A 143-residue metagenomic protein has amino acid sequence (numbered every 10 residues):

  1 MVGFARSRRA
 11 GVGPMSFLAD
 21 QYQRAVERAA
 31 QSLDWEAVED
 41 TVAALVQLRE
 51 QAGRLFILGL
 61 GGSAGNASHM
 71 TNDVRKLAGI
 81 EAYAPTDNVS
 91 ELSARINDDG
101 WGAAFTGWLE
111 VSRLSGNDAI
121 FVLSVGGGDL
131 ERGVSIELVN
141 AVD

Functional and structural regions predicted by a protein language model:
V2-L33: Generic N-terminal amphipathic, Lys/Arg-enriched alpha-helix
A19, V38-T41, A67, L138: Hydrophobic packing residues in well-ordered alpha-helices of helical domains and bundles
A25-L33, L48, D73, L77 (+1 more regions): Change "in soluble alpha/beta enzymes" to "in soluble alpha/beta proteins
L33-Q51: A short, well-structured juxtamembrane/interface segment
L48, R54-G61, I120-L123: Short glycine-rich or small-residue beta-strand-to-loop segments that form or flank ligand, phosphate, metal/Fe-S
A52-G53, G79: Residue-level recognition of short, well-ordered coil/turn positions that link secondary-structure elements
S63-D143: Glycine-rich phosphate-binding loops that contact phosphosugars or nucleotide phosphates
